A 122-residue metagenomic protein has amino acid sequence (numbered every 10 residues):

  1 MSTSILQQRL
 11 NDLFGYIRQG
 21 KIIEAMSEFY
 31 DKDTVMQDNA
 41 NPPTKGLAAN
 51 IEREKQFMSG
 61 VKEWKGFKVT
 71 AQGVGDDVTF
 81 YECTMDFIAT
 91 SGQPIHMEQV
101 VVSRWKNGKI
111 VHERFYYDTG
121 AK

Functional and structural regions predicted by a protein language model:
M1-Q19, E28, A48-I51, K109-V111 (+1 more regions): Terminal "cap-and-tail" regions of soluble proteins that handle hydrophobic small molecules
I5-Q8, I23-D77: A solvent-exposed, acidic/Ser-Thr-rich amphipathic alpha-helical stretch
D31, A89, W105: Short, acidic, Ser/Thr-enriched surface-loop or helix-capping motifs
K62-E63, F87-H96: Short, cysteine-centered beta-strand-loop-beta hairpins and adjacent loop/turn segments enriched in charged/polar
G66-F67, E82, I95-V101: Short, surface-exposed coil-to-beta transition loops
D76-M85: A short hydrophobic beta-strand element
E98-K122: Short beta-strand edge/turn micro-motifs at domain boundaries
